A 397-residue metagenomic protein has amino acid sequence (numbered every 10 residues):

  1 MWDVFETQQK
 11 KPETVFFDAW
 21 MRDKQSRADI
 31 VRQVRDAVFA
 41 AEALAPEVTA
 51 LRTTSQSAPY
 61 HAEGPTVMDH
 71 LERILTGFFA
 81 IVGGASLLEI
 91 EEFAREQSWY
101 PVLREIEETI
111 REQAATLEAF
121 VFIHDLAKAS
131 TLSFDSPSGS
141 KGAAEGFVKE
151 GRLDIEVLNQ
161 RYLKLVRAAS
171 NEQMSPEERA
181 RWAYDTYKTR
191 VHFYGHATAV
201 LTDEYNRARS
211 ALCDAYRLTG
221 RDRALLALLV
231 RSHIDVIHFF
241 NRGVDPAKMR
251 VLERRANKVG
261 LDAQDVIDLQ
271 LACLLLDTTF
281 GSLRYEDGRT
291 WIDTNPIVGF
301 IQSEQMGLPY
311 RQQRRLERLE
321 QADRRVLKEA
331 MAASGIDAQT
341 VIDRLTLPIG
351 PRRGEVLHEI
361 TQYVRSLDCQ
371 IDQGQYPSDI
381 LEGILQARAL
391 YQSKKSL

Functional and structural regions predicted by a protein language model:
W2-T7, R207, A211, G288-L397: Charged substrate- and nucleic-acid-binding regions of tRNA-handling and nucleotidyl-transfer enzymes, centered on
W2-Y184, V191: Acidic/His-rich, divalent-metal-binding segments that scaffold phosphate/diphosphate chemistry
F5-V15, W20-R32, A37, A41-A45 (+15 more regions): Short secondary-structure junctions and interdomain/linker hinges
T66-D69, G195-Y205, A330-D337: Short acidic alpha-helix initiation/capping motifs at coil-to-helix transition points, especially at protein N-termini
M68, E72, E118, R223-R231 (+2 more regions): Short, well-structured alpha-helical segments
H70-Y100, D235-G260, S334-I342: Generic detector of solvent-exposed, compositionally biased contiguous segments
I74, V230, D277, V341 (+1 more regions): A residue-level signal for conserved active-site and pocket-lining positions in enzyme catalytic cores
P101-S303: Divalent metal-dependent catalytic cores for phosphoryl transfer on phosphate-bearing substrates
